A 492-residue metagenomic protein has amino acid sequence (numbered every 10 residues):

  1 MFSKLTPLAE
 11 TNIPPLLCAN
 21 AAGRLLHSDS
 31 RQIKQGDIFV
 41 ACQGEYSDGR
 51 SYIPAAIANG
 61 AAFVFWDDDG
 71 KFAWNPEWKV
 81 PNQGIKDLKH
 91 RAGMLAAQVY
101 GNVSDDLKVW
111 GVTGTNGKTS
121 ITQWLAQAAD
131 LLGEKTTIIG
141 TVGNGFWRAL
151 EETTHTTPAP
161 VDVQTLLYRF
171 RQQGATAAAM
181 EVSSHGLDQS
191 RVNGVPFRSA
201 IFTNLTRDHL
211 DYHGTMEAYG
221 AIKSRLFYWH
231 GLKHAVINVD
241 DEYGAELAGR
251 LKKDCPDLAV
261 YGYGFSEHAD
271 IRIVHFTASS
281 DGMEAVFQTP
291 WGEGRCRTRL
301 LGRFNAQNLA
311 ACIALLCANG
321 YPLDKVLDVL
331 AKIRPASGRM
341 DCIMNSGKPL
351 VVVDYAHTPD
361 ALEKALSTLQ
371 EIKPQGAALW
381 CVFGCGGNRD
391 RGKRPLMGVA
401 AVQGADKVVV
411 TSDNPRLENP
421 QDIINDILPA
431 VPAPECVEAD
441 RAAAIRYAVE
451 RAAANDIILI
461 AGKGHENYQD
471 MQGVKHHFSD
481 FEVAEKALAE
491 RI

Functional and structural regions predicted by a protein language model:
M1-A22, Q32-I38, G44-S51, A61 (+4 more regions): ATP-dependent carboxylate-amine ligase
F2-G111, S120-G133, H268, R272 (+4 more regions): Short, basic phosphate-binding NTP loop
A9, H90-V239, A245-L258, A310: Phosphate-binding loop of NTP-binding sites
I57-N59, N75-E77, N193-P196, L226-G231 (+4 more regions): Short, conserved loop/helix-junction motifs that constitute active-site signature segments in enzyme catalytic cores
F65-A73, G140-G143, D240-E242, F265-S266 (+1 more regions): Short, polar loop motifs at secondary-structure junctions
D67-D69, V182, N204, V239 (+2 more regions): Short secondary-structure boundary segments
F72-P76, Q173, D188, F197-V351 (+2 more regions): Acidic, Mg2+-coordinating active-site environments of NTP-dependent enzymes
P76-K86, E151-T154, D257-V260: Active-site regions of enzymes building and remodeling cell-envelope glycoconjugates
